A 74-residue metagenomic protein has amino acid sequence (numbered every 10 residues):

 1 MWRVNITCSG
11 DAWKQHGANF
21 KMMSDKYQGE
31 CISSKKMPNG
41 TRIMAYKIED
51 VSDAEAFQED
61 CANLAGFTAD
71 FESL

Functional and structural regions predicted by a protein language model:
M1-D11: Short glycine-/aliphatic-rich beta-strand segments at the starts of folded cytosolic domains
W2-R3, A18, K36, E59: Acidic (Asp/Glu-rich) sequence patches and key acidic residues that form negatively charged surfaces used
V4-I6, R42-I48: Short cationic amphipathic helices and targeting signals
G10-I32: Short amphipathic alpha-helix segments
A12-W13, K47-E55: Helix N-cap motif at beta-to-alpha junctions
G17-S24, A56-L64: Short amphipathic alpha-helices in soluble, non-transmembrane regions that often serve as interface/regulatory elements
C31-S34, N63-L74: Conserved short beta-strand edge segments in small beta-sheet-based binding/regulatory domains
I32, K36-I43: Acidic, low-complexity, intrinsically disordered interaction modules
